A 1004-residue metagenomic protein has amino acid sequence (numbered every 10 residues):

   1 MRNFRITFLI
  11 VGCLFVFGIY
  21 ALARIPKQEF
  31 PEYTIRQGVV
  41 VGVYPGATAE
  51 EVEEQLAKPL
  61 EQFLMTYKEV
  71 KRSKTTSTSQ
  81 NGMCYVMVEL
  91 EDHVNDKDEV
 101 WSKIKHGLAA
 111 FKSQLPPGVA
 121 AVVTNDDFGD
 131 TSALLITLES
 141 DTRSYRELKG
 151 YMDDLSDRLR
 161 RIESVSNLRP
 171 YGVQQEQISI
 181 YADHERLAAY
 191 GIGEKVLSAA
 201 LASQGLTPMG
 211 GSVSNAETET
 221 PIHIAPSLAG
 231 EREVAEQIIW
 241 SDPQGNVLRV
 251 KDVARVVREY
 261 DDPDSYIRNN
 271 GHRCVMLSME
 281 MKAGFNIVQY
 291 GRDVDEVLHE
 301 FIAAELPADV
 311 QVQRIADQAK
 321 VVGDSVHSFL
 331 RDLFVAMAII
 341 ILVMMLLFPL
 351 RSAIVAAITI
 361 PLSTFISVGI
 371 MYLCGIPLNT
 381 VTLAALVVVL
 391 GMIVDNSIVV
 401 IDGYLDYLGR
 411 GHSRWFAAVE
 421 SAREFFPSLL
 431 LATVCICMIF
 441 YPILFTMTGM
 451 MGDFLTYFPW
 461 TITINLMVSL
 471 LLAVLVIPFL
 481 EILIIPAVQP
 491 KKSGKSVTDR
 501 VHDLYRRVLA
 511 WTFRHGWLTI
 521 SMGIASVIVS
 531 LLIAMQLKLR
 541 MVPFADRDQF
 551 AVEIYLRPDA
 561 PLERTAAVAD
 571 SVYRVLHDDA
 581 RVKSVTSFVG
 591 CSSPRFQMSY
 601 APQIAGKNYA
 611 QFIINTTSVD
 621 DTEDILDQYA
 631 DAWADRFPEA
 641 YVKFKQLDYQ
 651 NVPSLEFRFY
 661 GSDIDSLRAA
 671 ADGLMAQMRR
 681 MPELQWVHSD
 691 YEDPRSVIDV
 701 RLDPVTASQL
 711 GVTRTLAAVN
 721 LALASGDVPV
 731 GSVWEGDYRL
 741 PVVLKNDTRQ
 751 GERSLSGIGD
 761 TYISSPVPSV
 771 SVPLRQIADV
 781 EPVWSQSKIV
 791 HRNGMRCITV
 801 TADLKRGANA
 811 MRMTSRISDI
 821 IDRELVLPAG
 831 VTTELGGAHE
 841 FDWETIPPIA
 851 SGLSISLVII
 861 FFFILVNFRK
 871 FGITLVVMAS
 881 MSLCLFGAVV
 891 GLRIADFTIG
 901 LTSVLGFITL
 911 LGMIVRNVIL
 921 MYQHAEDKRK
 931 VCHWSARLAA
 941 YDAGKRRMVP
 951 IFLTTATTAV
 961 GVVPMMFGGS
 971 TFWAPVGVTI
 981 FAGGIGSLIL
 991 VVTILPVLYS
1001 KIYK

Functional and structural regions predicted by a protein language model:
M1-K27, R423-F425, C437, F479 (+2 more regions): Signature of alpha-helical transmembrane segments and their immediate interfacial
L9, T48-Q55, H93-K103, S132-L135 (+18 more regions): Solvent-exposed, non-transmembrane alpha-helical starts
C13-A47, N95, A109-P116, I443-F454 (+3 more regions): Transmembrane helices with small-residue packing motifs
F15, E51-D127, E185-L206, S227 (+2 more regions): Solvent-exposed, membrane-proximal periplasmic/extracellular interface segments of envelope transport and secretion
G18-R24, A338, L342-L346, L350-L405 (+4 more regions): Hydrophobic transmembrane alpha-helices and their membrane-interface caps in long multi-pass transport proteins
M83-Y85, K112, R158-A338, I401 (+5 more regions): Extracytoplasmic/periplasmic membrane-proximal domains and adjacent transmembrane bundles of envelope biogenesis
I315, V322, V326, I401 (+4 more regions): Helix-loop junctions and hydrophobic alpha-helical segments within the transmembrane domains of large membrane
L390-Y404, F425-T446, D453-S493, F612 (+4 more regions): Transmembrane alpha-helices and their membrane-interface boundaries in multi-pass membrane transporters and channels
